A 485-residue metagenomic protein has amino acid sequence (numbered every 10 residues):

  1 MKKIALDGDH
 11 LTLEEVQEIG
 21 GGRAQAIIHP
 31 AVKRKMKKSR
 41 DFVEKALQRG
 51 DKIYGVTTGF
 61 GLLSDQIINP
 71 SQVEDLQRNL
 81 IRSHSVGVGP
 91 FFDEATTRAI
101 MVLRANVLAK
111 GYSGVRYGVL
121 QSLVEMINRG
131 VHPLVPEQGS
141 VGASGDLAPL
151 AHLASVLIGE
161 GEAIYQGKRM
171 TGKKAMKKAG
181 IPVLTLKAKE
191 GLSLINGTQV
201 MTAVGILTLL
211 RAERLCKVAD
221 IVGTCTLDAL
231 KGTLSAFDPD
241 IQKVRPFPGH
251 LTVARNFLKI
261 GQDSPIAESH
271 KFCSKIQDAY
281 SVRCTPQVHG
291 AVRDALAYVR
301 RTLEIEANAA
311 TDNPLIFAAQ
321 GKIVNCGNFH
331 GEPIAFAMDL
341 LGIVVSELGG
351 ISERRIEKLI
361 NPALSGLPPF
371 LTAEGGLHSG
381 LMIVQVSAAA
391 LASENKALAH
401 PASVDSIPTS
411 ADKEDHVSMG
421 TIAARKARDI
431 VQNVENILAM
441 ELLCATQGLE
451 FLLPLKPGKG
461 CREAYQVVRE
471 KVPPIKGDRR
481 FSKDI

Functional and structural regions predicted by a protein language model:
M1-G50, L80-P136, L227, Q242: Glycine-rich, flexible loop motifs
K2-A24, I28-K35, S39-L47, V156-I485: C-terminal auxiliary extensions adjacent to catalytic cores
Q48-K52, G130-P136, L150, T171 (+2 more regions): Hydrophobic alpha-helical context, especially transmembrane and signal-peptide helices
D51, Q66, V253: Polyanion/phosphate-binding surface patch
Y54-I68, Q72-L76, S83-N106, P136-I158 (+4 more regions): FAD-binding core of FAD-dependent oxidoreductases, characterized by glycine-rich FAD pyrophosphate-binding loops
Q72-S85, K358, P362-P369: Catalytic or ion-translocation cores adjacent to nucleophile or general acid/base/metal-coordination motifs in diverse
K110-H132, A143-L147, K168-K187: Well-ordered mid-protein domain cores that form the structural environment of catalytic cofactors
V135-S140, A319-I323: Cysteine-centered functional microenvironments
